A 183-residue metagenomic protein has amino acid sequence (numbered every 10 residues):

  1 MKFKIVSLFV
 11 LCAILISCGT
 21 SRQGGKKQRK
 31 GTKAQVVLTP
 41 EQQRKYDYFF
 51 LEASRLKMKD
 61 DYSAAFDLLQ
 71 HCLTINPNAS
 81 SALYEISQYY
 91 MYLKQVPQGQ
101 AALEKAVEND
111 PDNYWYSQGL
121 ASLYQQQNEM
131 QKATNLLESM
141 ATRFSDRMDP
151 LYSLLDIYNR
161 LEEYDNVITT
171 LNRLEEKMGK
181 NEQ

Functional and structural regions predicted by a protein language model:
I16-S17: C-terminal motif of bacterial Sec signal peptides marking the signal peptidase cleavage site
Q42-I75, Y92: Alpha-helical segment of the N-proximal tetratricopeptide repeat
Q43, P77, P111, S145 (+1 more regions): Short coil turns that delineate tetratricopeptide repeat
M58-K59, Y92-L93, Q126-Q127, R160-L161: Register position in tetratricopeptide repeats
H71-C72, K105-A106, S139-M140, R173-L174: Canonical positions in the second alpha-helix
